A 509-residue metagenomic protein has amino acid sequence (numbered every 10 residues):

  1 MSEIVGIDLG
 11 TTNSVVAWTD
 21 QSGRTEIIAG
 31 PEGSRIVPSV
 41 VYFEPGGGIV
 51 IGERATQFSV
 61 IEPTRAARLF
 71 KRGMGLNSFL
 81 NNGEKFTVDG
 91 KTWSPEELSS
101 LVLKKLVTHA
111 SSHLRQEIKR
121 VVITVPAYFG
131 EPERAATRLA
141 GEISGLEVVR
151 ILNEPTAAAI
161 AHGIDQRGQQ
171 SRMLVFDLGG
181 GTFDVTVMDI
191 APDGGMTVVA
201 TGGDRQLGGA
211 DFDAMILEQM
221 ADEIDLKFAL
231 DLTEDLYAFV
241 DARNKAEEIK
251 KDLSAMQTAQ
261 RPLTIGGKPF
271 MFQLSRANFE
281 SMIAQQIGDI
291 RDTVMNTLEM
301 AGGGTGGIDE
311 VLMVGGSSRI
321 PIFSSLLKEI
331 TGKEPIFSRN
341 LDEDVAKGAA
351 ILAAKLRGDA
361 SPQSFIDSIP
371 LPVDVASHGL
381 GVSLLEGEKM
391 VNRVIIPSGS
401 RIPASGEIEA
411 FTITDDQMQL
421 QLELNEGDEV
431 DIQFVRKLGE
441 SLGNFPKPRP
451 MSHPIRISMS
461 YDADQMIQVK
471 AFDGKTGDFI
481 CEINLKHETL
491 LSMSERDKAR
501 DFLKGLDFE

Functional and structural regions predicted by a protein language model:
M1-L76, L80-N81, V88, S111-E509: Oxyanion-binding/catalytic loops of NTP- or PPi-dependent enzymes
G90-L101, M282: Conserved AMP-binding/adenylate-forming core of the ANL superfamily
L103-V107: Generic structural signal for well-ordered alpha-helices, preferentially at hydrophobic/aromatic core positions
